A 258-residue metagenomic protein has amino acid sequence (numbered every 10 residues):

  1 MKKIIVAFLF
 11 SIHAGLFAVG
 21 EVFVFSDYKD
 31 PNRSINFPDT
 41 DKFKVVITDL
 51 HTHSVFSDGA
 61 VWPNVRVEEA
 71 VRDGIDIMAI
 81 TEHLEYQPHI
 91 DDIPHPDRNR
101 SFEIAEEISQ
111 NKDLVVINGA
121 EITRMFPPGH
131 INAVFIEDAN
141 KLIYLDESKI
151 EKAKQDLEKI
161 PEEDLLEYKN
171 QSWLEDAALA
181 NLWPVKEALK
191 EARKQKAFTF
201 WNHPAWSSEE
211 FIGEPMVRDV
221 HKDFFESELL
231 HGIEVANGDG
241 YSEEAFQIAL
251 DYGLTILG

Functional and structural regions predicted by a protein language model:
M1-I4: Positively charged n-region of N-terminal signal peptides that target proteins for export
V6-G15: Bacterial N-terminal signal peptides
L16-G20: Boundary at the C-terminal end of the N-terminal hydrophobic targeting segment
Y28-K196, N202, V235-D251: A metal-dependent hydrolase metal-coordination microenvironment
D58-A70, F211-F224: Short, acidic/polar
P204-W206: Extracellular glycoside hydrolase catalytic/binding regions
V217-G240: Structural recognition of alpha->loop->beta junctions
G253-G258: Short acidic/histidine-rich active-site segments
